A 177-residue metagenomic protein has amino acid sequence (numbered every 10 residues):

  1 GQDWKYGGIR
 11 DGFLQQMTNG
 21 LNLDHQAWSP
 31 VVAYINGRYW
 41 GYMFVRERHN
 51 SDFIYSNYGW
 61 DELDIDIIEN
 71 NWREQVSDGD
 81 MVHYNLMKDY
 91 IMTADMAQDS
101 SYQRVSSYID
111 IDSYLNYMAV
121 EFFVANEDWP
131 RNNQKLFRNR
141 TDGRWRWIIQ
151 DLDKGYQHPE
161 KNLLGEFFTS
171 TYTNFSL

Functional and structural regions predicted by a protein language model:
G1-L177: Catalytic-core segments of enzymes that bind and process phosphorylated/nucleotide-bearing substrates
